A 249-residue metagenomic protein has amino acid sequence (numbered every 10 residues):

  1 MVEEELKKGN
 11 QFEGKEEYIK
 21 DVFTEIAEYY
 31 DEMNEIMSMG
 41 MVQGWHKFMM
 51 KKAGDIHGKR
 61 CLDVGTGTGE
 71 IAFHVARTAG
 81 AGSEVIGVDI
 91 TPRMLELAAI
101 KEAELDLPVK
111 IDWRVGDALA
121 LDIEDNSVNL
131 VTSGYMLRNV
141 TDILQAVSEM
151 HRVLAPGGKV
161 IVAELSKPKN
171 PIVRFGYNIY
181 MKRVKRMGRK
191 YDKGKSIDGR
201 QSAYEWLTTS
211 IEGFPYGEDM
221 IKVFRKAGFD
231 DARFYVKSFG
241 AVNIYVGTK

Functional and structural regions predicted by a protein language model:
E17, K167-A227: C-terminal alpha-helical "lid/dimerization" subdomain adjacent to the S-adenosyl-L-methionine
Y30, V131-T132: Hydrophobic beta-strand segment of the Class I
M39-K59, H74: Conserved alpha-helix/loop element of class I SAM-dependent methyltransferases that forms part of the SAM/SAH-binding
R60-A120: Class I SAM-dependent methyltransferase SAM/SAH-binding core
L119-L130: A short acidic, Gly/Pro-enriched loop at the edge of an enzyme's catalytic core that lines a small-molecule cofactor
L144-P156: A short glycine-rich, Lys/Arg-flanked "PGG" loop and its adjoining helix->strand segment in the class I
G158-L165: Conserved beta-strand signature within the Rossmann-like core of class I S-adenosyl-L-methionine
A227-K249: Core SAM-dependent methyltransferase catalytic element
